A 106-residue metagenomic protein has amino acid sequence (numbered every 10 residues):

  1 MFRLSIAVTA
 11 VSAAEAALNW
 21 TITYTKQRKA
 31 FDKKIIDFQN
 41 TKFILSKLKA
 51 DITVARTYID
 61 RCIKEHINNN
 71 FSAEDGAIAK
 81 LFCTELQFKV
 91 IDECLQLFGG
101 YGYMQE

Functional and structural regions predicted by a protein language model:
M1-E106: Alpha-helical interface subdomain recognition
